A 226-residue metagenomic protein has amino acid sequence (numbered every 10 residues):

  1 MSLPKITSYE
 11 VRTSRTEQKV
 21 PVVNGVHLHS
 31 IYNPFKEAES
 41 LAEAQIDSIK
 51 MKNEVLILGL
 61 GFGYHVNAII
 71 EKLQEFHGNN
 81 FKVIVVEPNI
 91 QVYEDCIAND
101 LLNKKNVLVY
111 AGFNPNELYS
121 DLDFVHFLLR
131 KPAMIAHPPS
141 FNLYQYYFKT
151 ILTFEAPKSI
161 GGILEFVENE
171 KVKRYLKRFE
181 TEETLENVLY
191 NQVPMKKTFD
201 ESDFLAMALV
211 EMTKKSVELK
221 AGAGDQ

Functional and structural regions predicted by a protein language model:
M1-Q226: N-terminal donor/sugar-recognition subdomains of glycan-related enzymes, prototypically the membrane-proximal stem
